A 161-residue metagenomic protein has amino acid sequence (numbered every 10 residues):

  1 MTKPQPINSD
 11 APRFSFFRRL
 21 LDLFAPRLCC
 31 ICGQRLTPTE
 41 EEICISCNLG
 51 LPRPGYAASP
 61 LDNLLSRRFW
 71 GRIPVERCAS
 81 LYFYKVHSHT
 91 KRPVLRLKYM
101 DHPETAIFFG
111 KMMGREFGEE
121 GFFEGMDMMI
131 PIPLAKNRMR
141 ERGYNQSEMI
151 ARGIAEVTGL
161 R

Functional and structural regions predicted by a protein language model:
M1-R161: Glycine-rich phosphate/pyrophosphate-handling loop used in enzymes and phosphotransfer proteins
